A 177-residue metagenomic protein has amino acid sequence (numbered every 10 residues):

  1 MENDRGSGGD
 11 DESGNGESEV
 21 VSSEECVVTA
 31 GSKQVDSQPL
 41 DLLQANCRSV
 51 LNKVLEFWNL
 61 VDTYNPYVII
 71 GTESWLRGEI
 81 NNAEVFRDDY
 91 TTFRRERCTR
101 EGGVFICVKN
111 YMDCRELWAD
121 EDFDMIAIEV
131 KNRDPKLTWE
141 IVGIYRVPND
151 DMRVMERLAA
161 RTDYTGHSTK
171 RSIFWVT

Functional and structural regions predicted by a protein language model:
M1-T177: A shared catalytic/ligand-binding motif for oxyanion handling
